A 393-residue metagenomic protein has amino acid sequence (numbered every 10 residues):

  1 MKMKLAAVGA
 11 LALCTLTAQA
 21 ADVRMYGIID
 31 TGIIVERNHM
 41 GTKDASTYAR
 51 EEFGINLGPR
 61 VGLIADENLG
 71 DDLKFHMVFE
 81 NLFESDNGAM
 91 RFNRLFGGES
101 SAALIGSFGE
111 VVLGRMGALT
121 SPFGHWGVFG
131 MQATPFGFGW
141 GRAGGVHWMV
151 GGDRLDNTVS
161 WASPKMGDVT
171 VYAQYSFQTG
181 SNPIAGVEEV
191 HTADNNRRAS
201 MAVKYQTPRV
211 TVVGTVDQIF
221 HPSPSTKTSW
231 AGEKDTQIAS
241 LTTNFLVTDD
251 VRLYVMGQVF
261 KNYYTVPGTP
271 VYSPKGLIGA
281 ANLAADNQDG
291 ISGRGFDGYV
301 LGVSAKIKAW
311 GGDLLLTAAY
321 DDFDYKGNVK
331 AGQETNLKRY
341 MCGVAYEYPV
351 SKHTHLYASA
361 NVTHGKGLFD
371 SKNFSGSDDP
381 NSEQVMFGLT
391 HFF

Functional and structural regions predicted by a protein language model:
M1-A21: Gram-negative bacterial Sec-dependent N-terminal signal peptides
A21-V35, A49-S181, N195, M201-T211: Outer membrane beta-barrel
I29-I33, F79-N81, R115, A173-F177 (+6 more regions): Transmembrane beta-barrel strands of outer-membrane/channel proteins
I33-K43, F83-A89, L119-S121, T179-P183 (+5 more regions): Gram-negative outer-membrane beta-barrel proteins
G62-I64, S101-A103, S160-A162, A202-K204 (+6 more regions): Outer-membrane beta-barrel architecture
L73-F75, F108-V112, D168-V171, R209-G214 (+4 more regions): Repeated loop/turn-to-beta-strand initiation elements of outer-membrane beta-barrel proteins
D194-N196, S200-G343: Detector for outer-membrane/organellar transmembrane beta-barrel domains, recognizing the amphipathic beta-strand
P380-F393: Outer-membrane beta-barrel "beta-signal"
